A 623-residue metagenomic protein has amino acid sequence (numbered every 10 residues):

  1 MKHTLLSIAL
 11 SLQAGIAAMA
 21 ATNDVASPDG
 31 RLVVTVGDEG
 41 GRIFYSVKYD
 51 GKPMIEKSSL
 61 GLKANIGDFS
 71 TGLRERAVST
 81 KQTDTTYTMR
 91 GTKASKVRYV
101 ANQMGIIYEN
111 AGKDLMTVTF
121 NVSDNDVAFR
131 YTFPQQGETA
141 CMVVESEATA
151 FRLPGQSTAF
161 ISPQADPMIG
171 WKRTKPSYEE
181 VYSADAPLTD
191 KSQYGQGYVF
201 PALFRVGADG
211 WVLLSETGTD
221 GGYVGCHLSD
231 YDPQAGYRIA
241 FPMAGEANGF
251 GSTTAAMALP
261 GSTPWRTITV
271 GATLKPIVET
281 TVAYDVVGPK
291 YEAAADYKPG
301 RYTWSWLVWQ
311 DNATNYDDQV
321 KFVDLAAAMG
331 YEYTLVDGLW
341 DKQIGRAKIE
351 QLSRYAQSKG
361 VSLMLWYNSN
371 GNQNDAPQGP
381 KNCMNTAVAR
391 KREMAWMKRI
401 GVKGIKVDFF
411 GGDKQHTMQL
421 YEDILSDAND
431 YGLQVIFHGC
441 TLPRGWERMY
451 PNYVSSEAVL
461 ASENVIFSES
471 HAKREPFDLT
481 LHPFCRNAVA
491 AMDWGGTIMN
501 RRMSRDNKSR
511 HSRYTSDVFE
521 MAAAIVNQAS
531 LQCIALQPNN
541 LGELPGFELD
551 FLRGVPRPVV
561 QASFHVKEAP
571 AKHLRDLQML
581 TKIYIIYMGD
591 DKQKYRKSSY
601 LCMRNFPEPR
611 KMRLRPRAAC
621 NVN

Functional and structural regions predicted by a protein language model:
S7-G15: Bacterial N-terminal signal peptides
T22-E279, Y595-K597, C602, P609: N-terminal accessory beta-strand-rich subdomains and adjacent acidic, glycine-rich linkers that precede catalytic cores
A258-Y333: An acidic-aromatic substrate-binding cleft motif
L339-Y514: Aromatic- and carboxylate-enriched substrate-binding clefts and catalytic-loop regions of carbohydrate-active enzymes
M503-T581: Glycine-rich, aromatic-lined ligand/substrate-binding cores of catalytic and carbohydrate-binding domains
K567-P607: Carbohydrate-binding surface patches
N621-N623: C-terminal beta-strand-rich structural cap/linker in extracellular carbohydrate-active enzymes
